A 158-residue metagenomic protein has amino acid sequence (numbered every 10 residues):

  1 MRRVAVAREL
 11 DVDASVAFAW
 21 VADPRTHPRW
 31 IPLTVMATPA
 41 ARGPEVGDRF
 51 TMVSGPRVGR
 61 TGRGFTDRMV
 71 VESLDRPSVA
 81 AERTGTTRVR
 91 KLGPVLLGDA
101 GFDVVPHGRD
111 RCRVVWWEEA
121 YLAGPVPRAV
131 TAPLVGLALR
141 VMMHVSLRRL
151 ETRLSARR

Functional and structural regions predicted by a protein language model:
M1-E9, R49, T66, D99 (+1 more regions): Intrinsic-disorder/low-complexity, polar/charged segments enriched in Ser/Thr/Lys/Arg/Asp/Glu/Gln
M1-V46: Hydrophobic ligand-binding cavity/cleft-lining segments
D11-S15, R42-G43, S73-A81, D103-R113: A short, structured loop/turn motif at beta-sheet edges
V12, P56-V58, A120-G124: Beta-strand elements of well-folded, non-transmembrane domains
S15-A19, R109, R148, T152: Replace "anionic and nucleotidyl ligands
T38-D99, V145-R158: Glycine-rich portal/gate segments that line the openings of hydrophobic small-molecule binding cavities
R88-V145: Beta-strand/loop substructures that line and gate deep hydrophobic ligand-binding cavities in soluble
